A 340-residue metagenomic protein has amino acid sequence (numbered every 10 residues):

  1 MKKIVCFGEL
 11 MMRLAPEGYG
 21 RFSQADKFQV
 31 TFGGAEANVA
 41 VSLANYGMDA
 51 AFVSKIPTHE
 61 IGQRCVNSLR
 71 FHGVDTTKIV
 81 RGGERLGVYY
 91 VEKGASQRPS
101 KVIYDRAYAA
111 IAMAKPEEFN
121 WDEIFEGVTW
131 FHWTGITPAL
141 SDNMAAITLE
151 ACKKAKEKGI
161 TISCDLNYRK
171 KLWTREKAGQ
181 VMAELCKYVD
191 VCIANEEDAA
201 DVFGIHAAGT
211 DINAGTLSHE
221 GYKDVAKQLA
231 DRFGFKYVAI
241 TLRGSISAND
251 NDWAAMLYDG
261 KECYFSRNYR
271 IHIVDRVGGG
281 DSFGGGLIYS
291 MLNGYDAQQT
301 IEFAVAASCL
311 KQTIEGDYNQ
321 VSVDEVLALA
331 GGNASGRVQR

Functional and structural regions predicted by a protein language model:
M1-V74, A95-Q97, A114-E117, F265 (+2 more regions): Glycine-rich phosphate/adenosyl-contacting loop at the front of the ribokinase-like
L10, L166, S282: Active-site metal-binding loops of divalent metal-dependent hydrolases
D49-I136, V326-R340: Conserved N-terminal subdomain of the carbohydrate kinase-like
A146-K158, V181-Y188: Catalytic-core regions built around general acid/base machinery
K156-T161, F233-K236: A short helix->loop->beta-strand "cap" motif at the edges of active sites that frequently abuts
I162-C164, C192: Hydrophobic faces of well-ordered beta-strands that scaffold small-molecule active sites in alpha/beta enzyme cores
L172-D259: Conserved phosphate/ATP/ADP-binding segment of small-molecule kinases
Y264-N333: Conserved post-catalytic alpha-helical subdomain immediately downstream of the catalytic base and nucleotide-binding
